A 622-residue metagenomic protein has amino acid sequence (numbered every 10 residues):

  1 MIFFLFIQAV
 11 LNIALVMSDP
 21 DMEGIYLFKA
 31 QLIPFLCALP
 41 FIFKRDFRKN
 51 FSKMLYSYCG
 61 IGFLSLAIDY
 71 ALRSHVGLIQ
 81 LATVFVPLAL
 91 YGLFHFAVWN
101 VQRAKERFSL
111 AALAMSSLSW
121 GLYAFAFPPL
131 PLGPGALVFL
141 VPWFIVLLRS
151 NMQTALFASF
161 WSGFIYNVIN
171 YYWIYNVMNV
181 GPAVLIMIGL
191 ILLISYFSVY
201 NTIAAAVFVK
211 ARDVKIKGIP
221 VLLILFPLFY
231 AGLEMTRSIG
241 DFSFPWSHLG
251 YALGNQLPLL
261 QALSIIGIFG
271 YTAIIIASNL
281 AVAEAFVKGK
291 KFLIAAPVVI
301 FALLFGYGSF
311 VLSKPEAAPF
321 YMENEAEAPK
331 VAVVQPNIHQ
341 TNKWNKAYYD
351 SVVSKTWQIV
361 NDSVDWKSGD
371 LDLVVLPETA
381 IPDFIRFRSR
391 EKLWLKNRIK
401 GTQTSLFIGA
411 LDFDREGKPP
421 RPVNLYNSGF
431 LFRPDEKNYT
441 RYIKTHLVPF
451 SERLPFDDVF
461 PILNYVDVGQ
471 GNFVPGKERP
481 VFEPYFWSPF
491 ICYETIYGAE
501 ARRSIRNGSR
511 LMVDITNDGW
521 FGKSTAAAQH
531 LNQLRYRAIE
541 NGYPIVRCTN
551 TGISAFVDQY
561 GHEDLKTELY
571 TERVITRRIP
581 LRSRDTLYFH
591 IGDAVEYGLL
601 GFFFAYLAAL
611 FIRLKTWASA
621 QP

Functional and structural regions predicted by a protein language model:
I2-E316, K523, L534-R537, C548-T551 (+3 more regions): Membrane-embedded alpha-helical bundles of multi-pass enzymes that act on lipidic or dolichyl-linked glycan substrates
F127-P142, Y166-W173, Q335-P336, G369-F384 (+2 more regions): Short, conserved active-site loops that position catalytic residues or coordinate cofactors/metal ions across diverse
V177, H339-S354, L454: Acidic/histidine-rich helix-loop elements that form or flank divalent-metal/phosphate-binding sites at the catalytic
G267, V333-N345, T379-A380: Membrane-interface junction motifs in transport/secretion proteins
I300-A332, H339-N342: Hydrophobic alpha-helical transmembrane segments in integral membrane proteins
K330-V334, S488-F490: Short, well-ordered beta-strand segments
Y348-D350, L373-P622: Solvent-exposed soluble domains appended to multi-pass membrane proteins
I359-D372: Phosphate/pyrophosphate-binding loops at sites that engage ATP/ADP/AMP, CoA/4′-phosphopantetheine, polyphosphate
